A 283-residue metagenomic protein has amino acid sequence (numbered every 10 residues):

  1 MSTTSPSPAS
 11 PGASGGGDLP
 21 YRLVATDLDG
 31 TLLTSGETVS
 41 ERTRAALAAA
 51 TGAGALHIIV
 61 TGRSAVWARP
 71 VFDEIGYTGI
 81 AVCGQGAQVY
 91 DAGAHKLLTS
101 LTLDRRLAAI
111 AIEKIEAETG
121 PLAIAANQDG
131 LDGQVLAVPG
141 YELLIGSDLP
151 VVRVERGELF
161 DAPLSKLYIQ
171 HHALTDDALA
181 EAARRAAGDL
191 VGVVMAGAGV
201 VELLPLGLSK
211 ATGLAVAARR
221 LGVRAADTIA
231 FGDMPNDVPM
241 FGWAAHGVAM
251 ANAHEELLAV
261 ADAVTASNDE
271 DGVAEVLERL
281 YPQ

Functional and structural regions predicted by a protein language model:
T3-P6, P11-L23, V39-S40, L204 (+1 more regions): Mg2+-dependent phosphoryl-transfer enzymes with acidic/Ser/Thr/Gly-rich catalytic loops
S10-D27, T31-H57: N-terminal glycine-/serine-/threonine-rich phosphate-binding loop
G30, A50, T61, Q85 (+4 more regions): Residue-level signal for inorganic ion chemistry
T38-L143: Active-site phosphate-binding/coordination module
T43, A68-F72, L179, A183 (+3 more regions): Hydrophobic packing residues within well-ordered alpha-helices of enzyme cores
A53-I58, Y77-G79, K166, A226-T228 (+2 more regions): Short active-site oxyanion
I75-Y77, G84-Q85, G93, A186-D189 (+2 more regions): Short, structured coil segments at secondary-structure junctions
K114, E118-F231, P235-W243: Conserved acidic, metal-coordinating active-site core of Asp-based, Mg2+-dependent phosphoryl-transfer enzymes
